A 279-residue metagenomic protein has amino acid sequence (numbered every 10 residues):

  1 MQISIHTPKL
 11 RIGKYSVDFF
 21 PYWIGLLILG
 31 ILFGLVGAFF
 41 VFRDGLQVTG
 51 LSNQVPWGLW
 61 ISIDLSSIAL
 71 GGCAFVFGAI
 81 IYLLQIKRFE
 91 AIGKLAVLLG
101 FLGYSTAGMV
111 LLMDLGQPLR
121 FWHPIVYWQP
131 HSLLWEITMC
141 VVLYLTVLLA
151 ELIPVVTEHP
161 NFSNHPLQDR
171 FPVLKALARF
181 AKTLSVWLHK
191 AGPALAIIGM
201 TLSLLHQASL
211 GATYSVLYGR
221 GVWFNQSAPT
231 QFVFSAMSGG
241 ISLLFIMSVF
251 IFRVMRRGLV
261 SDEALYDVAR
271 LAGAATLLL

Functional and structural regions predicted by a protein language model:
M1-C73: N-terminal signal-anchor module of multipass membrane proteins
Q2-K9, L119, K175-A178: Membrane-proximal N-terminal segments immediately preceding the first transmembrane helix
L10-F33, G37-A38, R88, V126 (+2 more regions): Long, contiguous internal "core" modules enriched in hydrophobic/ aromatic residues
A38-T49, Q54, W60, S66-K175 (+1 more regions): Transmembrane-helix bundle segments that line or gate the permeation/cavity pathway in multi-pass membrane proteins
